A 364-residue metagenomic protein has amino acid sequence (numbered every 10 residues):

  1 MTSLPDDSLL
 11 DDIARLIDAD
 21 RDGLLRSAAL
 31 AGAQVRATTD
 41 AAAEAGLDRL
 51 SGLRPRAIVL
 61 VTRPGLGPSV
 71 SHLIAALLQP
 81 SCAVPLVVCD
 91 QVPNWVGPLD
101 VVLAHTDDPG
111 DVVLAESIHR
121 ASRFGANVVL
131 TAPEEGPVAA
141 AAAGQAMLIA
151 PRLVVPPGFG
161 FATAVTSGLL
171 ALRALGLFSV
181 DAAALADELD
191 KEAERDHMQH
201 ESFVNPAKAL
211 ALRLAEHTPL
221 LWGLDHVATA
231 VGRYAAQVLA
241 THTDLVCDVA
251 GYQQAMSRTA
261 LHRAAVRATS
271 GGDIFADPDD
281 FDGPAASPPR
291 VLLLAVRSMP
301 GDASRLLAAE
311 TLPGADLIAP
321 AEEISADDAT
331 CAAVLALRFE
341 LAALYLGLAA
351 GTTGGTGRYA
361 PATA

Functional and structural regions predicted by a protein language model:
M1-A43, A126-E134, V138-A146, L170 (+3 more regions): Phosphate-moiety recognition in structured ligand-binding domains
D20-L30, A37-D48, L53, R173-F281: Active-site phosphate/pyrophosphate-binding segments
A28, S71, A75, L114 (+4 more regions): Short, highly selective alpha-helical patches that border small-molecule cofactor pockets in redox/cofactor-processing
A45, G52-E194, V296: Glycine-rich phosphate-binding loops that contact phosphosugars or nucleotide phosphates
V70, G160-S167, V231, A235 (+1 more regions): Catalytic-loop motifs flanking and including active-site residues across diverse enzymes
L73, P98, S257-V266, R338: N-terminal beta-loop-helix "entrance" segment that forms/cooperates in small-molecule cofactor or anionic ligand
L73-L86, Q237-V246, E310-G314: Short helix-loop-beta junction
P85-Q91, A132, L245-S257, A315-A326: A generic structural motif
